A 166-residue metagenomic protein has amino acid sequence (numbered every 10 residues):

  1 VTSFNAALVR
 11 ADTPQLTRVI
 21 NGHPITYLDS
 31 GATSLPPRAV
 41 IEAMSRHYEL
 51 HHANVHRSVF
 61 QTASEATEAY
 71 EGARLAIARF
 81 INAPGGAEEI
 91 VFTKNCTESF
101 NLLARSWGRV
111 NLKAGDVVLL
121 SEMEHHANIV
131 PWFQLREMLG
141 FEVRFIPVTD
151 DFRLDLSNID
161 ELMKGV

Functional and structural regions predicted by a protein language model:
V1-V166: Pyridoxal 5′-phosphate
